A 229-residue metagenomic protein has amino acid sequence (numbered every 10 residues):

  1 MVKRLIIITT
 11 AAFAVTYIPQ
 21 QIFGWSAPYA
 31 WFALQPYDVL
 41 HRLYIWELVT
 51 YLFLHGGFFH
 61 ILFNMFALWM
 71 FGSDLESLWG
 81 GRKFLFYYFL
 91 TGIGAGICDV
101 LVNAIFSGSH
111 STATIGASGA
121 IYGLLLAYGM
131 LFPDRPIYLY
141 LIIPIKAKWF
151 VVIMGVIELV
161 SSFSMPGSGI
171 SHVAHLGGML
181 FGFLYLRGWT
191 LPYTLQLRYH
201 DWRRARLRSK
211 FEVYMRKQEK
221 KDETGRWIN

Functional and structural regions predicted by a protein language model:
M1, T10, E158-N229: C-terminal transmembrane module of polytopic alpha-helical membrane proteins
V2-T114, V160-R187: N-terminal TM1-TM2 helical hairpin plus the immediately adjacent luminal interfacial "cap"
Q20-W25, Y138-I145: Membrane interface segments of multi-pass transport proteins and intramembrane proteases
F58-G72, K148-M154, R208-Q218: Alpha-helical membrane-embedding segments and immediately adjacent membrane-interface amphipathic helices
M70-G72, G123-L139: Membrane-helix boundary/interface segments in integral membrane proteins
S77, L131-I143, L191-Q196: Alpha-helical transmembrane bundle and helix-membrane interface signal in multi-pass integral membrane proteins
F89-T91, Y140-K146, F150-G155: Central hydrophobic cores of alpha-helical transmembrane segments in multi-pass integral membrane proteins
S111-A127, W149, V173-G177: Membrane-interface loop-to-helix entry segments
